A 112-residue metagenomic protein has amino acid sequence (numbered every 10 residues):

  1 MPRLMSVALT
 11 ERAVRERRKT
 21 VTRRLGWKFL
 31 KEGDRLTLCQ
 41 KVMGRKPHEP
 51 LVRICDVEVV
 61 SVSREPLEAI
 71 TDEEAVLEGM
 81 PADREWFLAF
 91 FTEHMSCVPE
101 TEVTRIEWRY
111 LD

Functional and structural regions predicted by a protein language model:
M1-D112: Structured alpha/beta reader/binder surfaces that contact nucleic acids or chromatin modification marks
